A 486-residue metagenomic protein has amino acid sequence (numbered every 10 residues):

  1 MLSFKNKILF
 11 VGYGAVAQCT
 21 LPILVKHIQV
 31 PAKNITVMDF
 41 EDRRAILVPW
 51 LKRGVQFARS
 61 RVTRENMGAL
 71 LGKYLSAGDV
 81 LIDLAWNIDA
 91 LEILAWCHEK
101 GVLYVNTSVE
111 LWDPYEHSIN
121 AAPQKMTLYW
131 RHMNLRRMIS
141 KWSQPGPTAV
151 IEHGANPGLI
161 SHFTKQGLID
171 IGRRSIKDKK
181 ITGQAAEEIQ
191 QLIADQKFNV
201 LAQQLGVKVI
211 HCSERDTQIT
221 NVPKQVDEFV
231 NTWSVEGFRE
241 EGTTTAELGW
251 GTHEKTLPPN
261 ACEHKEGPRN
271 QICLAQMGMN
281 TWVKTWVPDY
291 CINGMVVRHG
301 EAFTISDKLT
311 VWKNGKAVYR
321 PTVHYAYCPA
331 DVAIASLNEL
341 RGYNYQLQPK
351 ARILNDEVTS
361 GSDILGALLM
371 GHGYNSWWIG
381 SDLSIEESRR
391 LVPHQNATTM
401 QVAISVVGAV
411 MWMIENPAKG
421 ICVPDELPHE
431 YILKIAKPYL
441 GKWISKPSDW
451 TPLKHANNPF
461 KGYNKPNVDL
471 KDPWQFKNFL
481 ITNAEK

Functional and structural regions predicted by a protein language model:
L9-G14: Conserved N-terminal Rossmann-fold NAD(P)-binding element of oxidoreductases
V16-C19: Hydrophobic/small residue at the entry helix of a nucleotide-binding pocket
Q29-P49: NAD(P)-binding Rossmann-fold cofactor-contacting core
K52-E65: Rossmann-fold cofactor-recognition segment
V62, V80-L91: N-terminal glycine-rich "phosphate-gripper" loop used for MgATP/nucleotide binding and carboxylate activation
N66-S76: Short amphipathic alpha-helix with an adjacent loop that forms part of the alpha/beta core around
I88-V102, T107-P145: Rossmann-fold NAD(P)-binding glycine/threonine-rich loop
D170-K486: C-terminal catalytic/substrate-binding lobe primarily of soluble NAD(P)-dependent oxidoreductases
